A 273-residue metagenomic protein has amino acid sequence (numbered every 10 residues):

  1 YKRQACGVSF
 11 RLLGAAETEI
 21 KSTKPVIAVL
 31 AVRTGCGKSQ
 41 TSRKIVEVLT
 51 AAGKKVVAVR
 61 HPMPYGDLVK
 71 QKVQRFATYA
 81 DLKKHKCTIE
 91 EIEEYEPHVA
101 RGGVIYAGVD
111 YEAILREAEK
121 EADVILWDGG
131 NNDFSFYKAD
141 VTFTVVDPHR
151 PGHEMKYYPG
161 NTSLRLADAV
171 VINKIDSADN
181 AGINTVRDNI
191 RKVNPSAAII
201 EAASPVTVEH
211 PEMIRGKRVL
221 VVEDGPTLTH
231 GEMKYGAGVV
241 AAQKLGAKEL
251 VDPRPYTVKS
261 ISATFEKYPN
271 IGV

Functional and structural regions predicted by a protein language model:
Y1-Q4: Conserved small/polar residues in nucleotide/adenosyl-binding loops
C6, T18, V26-A31, C36 (+4 more regions): Flexible phosphate-sensing "switch/lid" loops adjacent to ATP/NTP-binding sites across phosphate-transfer
L12-K21: Pre-Walker A adenine-sensing motif
A202: Glycine-rich phosphate-binding "P-loop"
